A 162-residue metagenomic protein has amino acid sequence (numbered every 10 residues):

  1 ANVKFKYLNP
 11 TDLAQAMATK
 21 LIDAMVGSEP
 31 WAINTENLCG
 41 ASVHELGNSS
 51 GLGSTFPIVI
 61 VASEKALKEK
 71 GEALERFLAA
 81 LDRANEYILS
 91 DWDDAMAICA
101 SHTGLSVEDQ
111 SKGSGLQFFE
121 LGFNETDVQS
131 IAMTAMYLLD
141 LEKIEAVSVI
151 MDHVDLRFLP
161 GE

Functional and structural regions predicted by a protein language model:
A1-N9, T19-D23, V107, I144-I150: A local structural motif
T11-S101: Pocket-lining segment of extracytoplasmic ligand-binding domains
D12, G71, F123-D127, S148 (+2 more regions): Solvent-exposed, flexible loop/coil residues
Q15-M17, P57, L121, R157-E162: Short, solvent-exposed polar/charged micro-motifs at secondary-structure junctions
P30, S49, G113, I150-D152: Residue-level "edge-of-site" marker
T35, G53-T55, Q117-F118, I150 (+1 more regions): Short secondary-structure boundary/hinge segments and terminal tails
K68-I144: Secondary-structure end/capping motifs
L138-E162: Conserved C-terminal helix/tail region of periplasmic/extracytoplasmic solute-binding proteins
